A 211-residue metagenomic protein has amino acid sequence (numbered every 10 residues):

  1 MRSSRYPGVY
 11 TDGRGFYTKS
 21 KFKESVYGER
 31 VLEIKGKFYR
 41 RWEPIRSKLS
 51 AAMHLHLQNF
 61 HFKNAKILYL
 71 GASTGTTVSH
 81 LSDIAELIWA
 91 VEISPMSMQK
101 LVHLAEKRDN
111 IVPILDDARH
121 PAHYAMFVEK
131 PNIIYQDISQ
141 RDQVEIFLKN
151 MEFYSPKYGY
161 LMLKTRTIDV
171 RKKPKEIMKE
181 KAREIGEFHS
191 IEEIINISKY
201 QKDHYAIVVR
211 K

Functional and structural regions predicted by a protein language model:
M1-Y39: N-terminal auxiliary segments of SAM/dcSAM-dependent transferases
E43-A65: Conserved alpha-helix/loop element of class I SAM-dependent methyltransferases that forms part of the SAM/SAH-binding
H61-S73, W89: Conserved class I S-adenosyl-L-methionine
K66, L87, K157-Y160: Short glycine-centered segments of the SAM/dcSAM-binding site in methyltransferase folds
T74-A85: Conserved SAM-binding loop of SAM-dependent methyltransferases across substrates and taxa, primarily the Class I
V91-D142: S-adenosyl-L-methionine
Q99, I146-R210: C-terminal substrate-binding/active-site "lid" region of AdoMet-derived donor-dependent transferases
